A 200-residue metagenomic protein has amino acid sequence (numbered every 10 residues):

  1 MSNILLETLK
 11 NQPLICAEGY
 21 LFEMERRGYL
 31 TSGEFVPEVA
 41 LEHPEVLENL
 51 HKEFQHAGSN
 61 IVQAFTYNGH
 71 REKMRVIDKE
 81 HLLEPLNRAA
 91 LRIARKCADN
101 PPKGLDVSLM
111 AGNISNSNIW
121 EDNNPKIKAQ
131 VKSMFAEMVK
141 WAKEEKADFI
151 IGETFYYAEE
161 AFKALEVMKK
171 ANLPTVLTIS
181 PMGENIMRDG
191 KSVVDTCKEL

Functional and structural regions predicted by a protein language model:
M1-L200: Domain-level signal for soluble alpha/beta catalytic cores
